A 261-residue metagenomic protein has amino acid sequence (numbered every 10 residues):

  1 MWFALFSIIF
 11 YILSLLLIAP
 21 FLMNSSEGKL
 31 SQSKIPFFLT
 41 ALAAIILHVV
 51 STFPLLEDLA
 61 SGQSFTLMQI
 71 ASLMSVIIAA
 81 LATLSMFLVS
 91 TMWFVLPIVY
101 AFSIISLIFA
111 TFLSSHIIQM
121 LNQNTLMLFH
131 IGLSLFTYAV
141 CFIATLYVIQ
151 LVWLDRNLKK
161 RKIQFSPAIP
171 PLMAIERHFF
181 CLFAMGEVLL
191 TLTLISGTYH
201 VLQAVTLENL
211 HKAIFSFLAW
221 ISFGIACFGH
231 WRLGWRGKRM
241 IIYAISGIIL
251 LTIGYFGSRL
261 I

Functional and structural regions predicted by a protein language model:
M1-S14, L133-C141, I261: Hydrophobic transmembrane alpha-helical segments in integral membrane proteins
L5-E27, I143, Y147: N-terminal signal-anchor/start-transfer transmembrane helix
Q32-A41, Q69, T91-I104, R239-S246: Cytoplasmic-side transmembrane-helix entry/capping segments in multi-pass membrane proteins
L39-L56, I78, S106-T111: A generic, lipid-embedded transmembrane alpha helix
A79-I131: Hydrophobic alpha-helical segments and helix pairs
N157-Y199: A mid-sequence, solvent-exposed acidic-amphipathic segment
F228-I249: Interfacial loop-to-transmembrane junctions
I253-I261: Juxtamembrane boundary at the C-terminal end of a transmembrane helix
